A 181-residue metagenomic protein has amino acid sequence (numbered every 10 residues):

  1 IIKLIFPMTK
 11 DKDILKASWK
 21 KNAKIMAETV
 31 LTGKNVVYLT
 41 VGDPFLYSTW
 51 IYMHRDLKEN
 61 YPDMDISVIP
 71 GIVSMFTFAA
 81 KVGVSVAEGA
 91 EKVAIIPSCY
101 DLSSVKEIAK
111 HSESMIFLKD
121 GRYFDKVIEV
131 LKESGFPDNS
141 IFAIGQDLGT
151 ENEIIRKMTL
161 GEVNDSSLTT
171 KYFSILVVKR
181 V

Functional and structural regions predicted by a protein language model:
I1-D65, I155, K171-R180: Class I S-adenosyl-L-methionine
K3, Y38-T40, V68-G71, E88 (+2 more regions): General beta-strand structural signal in soluble alpha/beta enzymes
T9, V73-F76, F124, T150-E151: Short gly/pro/ser/thr-enriched loop/turn and capping motifs at secondary-structure boundaries
K12, T40-V41, M64-D65, K92-V93 (+1 more regions): Flexible, glycine/proline-enriched loop segments at strand-loop-helix junctions that form or flank small-ligand binding
I14-A23, K81-V84, I108-H111, I155-V163: Short, surface-exposed amphipathic charged segments that create phosphate/polyanion-binding patches used for binding
K21-T29, S85-P97, L160-S174: A polyampholytic, Gly/Pro-enriched intrinsically disordered region
L31, A109-V181: A contiguous loop/helix-start segment that scaffolds small-molecule binding in enzyme catalytic cores
L46-H111, T169: Class I SAM-dependent methyltransferase SAM-binding "motif I" and its flanking Rossmann-like core
